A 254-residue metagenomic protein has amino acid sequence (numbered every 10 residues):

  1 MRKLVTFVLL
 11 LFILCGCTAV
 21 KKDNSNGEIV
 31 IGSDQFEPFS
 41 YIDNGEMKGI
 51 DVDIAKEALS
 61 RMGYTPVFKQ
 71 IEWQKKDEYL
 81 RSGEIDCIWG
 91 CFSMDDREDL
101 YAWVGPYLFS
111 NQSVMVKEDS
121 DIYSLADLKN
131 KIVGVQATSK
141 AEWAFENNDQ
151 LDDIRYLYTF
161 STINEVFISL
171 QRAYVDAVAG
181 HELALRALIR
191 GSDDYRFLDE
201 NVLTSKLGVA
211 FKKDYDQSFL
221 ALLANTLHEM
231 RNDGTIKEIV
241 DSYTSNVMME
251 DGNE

Functional and structural regions predicted by a protein language model:
I13-G16: C-terminal motif of bacterial Sec signal peptides marking the signal peptidase cleavage site
A19-V20, T65, K140-S161, D193-D199 (+1 more regions): Ligand-binding clefts/hinges and TM-proximal coupling segments of bilobed small-molecule sensing domains
K22-F92: Extracytoplasmic small-molecule ligand-binding "clamshell" domains of the periplasmic binding protein/Venus flytrap
V30, D34-P38, M47-E57, V116-T162 (+4 more regions): Bilobed "Venus flytrap"/periplasmic-binding protein-like clamshell domains and structurally analogous long
S33-Q35, F109-V116, R186-H228, N246-E254: Periplasmic-binding protein-like
V52-R61, I122, A126-I132, A137-K140 (+1 more regions): Extended ligand-binding regions for polar small-molecule ligands
V67-E78, L157-I168, R172, S205: Short helix-initiation/N-cap motifs at beta->coil->alpha
E78, C91-L100, A144-E146, S169-R172 (+1 more regions): A ligand-binding cleft/hinge motif common to bilobed small-molecule-binding domains
